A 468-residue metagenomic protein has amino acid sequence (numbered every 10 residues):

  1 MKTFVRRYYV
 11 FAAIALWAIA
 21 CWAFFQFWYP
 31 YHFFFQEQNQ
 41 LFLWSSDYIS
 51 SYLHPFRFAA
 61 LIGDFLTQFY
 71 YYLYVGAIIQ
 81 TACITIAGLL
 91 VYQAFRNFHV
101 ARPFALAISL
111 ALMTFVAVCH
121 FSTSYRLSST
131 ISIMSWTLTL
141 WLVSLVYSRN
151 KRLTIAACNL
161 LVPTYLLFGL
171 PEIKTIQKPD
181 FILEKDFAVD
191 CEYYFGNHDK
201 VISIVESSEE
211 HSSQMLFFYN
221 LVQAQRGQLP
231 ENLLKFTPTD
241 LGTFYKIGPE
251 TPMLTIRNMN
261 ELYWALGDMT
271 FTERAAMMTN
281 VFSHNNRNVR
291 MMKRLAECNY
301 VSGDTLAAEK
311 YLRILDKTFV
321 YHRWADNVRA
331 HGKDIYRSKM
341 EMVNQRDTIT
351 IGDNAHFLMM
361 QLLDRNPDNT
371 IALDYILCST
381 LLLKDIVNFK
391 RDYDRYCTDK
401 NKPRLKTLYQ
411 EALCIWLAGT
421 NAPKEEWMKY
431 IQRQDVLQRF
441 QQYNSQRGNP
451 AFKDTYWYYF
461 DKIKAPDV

Functional and structural regions predicted by a protein language model:
M1-A20: Start-transfer (signal-anchor) and selected internal transmembrane alpha helices of multi-pass inner/ER membrane
W22, Q26-L66, Y70-V75: Membrane-interface coil-to-helix junctions
E37, Y52-F56, F104-Y147: Membrane-interface micro-motifs in multi-pass membrane enzymes
F65-I78, F98, H120-S132, K151 (+1 more regions): Membrane-helix interface and helix-disruption motif detector
T81-H99, M113-V116, T137-S144: Transmembrane-helix motifs of polytopic, lipid-linked glycan transferases
T154-Q177: Internal/C-terminal transmembrane anchor helices
K178-N344, T348, R365, N369-L383: Soluble catalytic regions of membrane-associated enzymes that act on cell-envelope and secretory-pathway components
L362, N421-V468: Terminal, low-structured helical/coil segments at or just beyond the last alpha-helical repeat
